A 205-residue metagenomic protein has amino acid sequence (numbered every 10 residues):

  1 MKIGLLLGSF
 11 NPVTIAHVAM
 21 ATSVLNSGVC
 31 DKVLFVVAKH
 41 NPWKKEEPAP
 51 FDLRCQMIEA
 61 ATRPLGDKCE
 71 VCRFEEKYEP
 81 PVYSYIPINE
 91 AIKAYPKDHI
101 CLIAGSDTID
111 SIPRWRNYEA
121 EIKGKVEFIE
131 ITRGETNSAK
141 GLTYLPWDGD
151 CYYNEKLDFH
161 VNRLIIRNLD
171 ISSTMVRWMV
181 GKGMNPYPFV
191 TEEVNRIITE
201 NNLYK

Functional and structural regions predicted by a protein language model:
M1-K205: Nucleotidyltransferase catalytic core that binds NTPs
